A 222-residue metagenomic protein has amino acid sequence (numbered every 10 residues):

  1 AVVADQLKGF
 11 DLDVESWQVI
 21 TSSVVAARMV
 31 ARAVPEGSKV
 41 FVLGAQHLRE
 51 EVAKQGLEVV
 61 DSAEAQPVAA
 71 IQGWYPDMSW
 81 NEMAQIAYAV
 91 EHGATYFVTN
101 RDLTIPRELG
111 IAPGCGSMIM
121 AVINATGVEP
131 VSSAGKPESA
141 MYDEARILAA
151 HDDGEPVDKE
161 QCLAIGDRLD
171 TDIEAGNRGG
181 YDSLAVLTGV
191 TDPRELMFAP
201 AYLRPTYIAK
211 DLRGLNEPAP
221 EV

Functional and structural regions predicted by a protein language model:
V2-Q18, V24-V222: Asp-based, Mg2+/Mn2+-dependent phosphohydrolase catalytic module
